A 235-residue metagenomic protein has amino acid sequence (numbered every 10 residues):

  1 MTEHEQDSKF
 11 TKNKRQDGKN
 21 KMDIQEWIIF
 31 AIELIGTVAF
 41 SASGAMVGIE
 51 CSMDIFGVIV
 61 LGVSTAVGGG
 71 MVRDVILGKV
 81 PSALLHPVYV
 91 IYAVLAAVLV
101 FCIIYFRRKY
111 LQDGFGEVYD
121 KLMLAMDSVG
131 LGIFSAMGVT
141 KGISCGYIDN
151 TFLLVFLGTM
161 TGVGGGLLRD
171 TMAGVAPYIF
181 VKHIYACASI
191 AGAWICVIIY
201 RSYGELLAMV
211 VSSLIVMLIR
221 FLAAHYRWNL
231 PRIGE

Functional and structural regions predicted by a protein language model:
M22-E26, V75-L85, V139-L153, I198-L207: Helix-coil boundary and interhelical linker segments in multi-pass alpha-helical membrane proteins
E26-T37, H86-L95, N150-T161: Structural signature of hydrophobic alpha-helical transmembrane segments
I29-A66, D74: The feature marks the first
T37-A45, A66-V67, M71-V75, A93-F106 (+7 more regions): Transmembrane alpha-helical segments of multi-pass membrane transport proteins and ion-pumping complexes
G57-L61, V88-V90, F115-G130, V181-C187: Cytoplasmic-side transmembrane-helix entry/capping segments in multi-pass membrane proteins
L77-L84, R108-F115, I143, Y147-I148 (+3 more regions): A cytosolic-side transmembrane-helix exit/cap motif
L85-I91, N150, V181-S189, Y203-S213: Loop-to-transmembrane alpha-helix initiation sites
Y203-E235: Long hydrophobic alpha-helical segments typical of transmembrane helices together with their membrane-interfacial
